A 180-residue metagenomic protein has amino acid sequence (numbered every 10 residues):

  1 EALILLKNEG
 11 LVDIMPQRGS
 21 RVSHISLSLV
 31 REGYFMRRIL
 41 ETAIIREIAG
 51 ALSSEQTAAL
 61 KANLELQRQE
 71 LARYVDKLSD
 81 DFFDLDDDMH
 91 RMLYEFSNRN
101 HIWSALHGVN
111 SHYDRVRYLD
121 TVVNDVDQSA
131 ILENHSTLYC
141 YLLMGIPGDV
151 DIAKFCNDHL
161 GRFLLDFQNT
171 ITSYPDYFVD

Functional and structural regions predicted by a protein language model:
E1-G50, H101, L164, Q168-D180: Short linear motifs at protein or domain termini
D13-I14, D86, A130-I131: Short, flexible turn/loop "capping" segments at secondary-structure junctions
L29, S53-T57, V75-F82, N98 (+4 more regions): Residue-level recognition of alpha-helical structural elements
M36-L52, D87-D125, F163: Hydrophobic, amphipathic alpha-helical faces that serve as interaction scaffolds
L40, N63-L66, E70, L78 (+5 more regions): Amphipathic coiled-coil alpha-helices
I45, A49, K61-V75, D114 (+1 more regions): Regular secondary-structure segments
E55-A59, N63, V109-Y113, P175-D180: Charge-rich, acidic-biased intrinsically disordered regions
Y118-D180: C-terminal all-alpha effector/ligand-binding and dimerization domain of prokaryotic HTH-type transcriptional repressors
